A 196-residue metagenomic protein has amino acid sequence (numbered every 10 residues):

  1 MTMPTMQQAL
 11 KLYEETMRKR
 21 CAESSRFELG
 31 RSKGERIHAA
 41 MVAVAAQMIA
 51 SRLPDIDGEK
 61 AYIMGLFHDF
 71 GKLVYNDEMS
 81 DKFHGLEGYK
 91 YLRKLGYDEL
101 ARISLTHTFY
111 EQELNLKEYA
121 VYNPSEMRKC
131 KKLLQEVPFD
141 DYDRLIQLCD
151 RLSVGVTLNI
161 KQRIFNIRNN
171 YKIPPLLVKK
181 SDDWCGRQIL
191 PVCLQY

Functional and structural regions predicted by a protein language model:
M1-F83: Acidic/His-rich, divalent-metal-binding segments that scaffold phosphate/diphosphate chemistry
M1-P4, L10-E23, Y89, A120-P124 (+2 more regions): A signal for specific C-terminal beta-sheet/loop modules enriched in small/flexible residues with GP/PG/PP motifs
T5, A9, H84, D141 (+3 more regions): Alpha-helical structural motif
R26-E28, R52-I167: Divalent metal-dependent catalytic cores for phosphoryl transfer on phosphate-bearing substrates
N170-Y196: Charged phosphate-binding loop/patch that engages nucleotide di/tri-phosphates or the phosphate backbone of nucleic
